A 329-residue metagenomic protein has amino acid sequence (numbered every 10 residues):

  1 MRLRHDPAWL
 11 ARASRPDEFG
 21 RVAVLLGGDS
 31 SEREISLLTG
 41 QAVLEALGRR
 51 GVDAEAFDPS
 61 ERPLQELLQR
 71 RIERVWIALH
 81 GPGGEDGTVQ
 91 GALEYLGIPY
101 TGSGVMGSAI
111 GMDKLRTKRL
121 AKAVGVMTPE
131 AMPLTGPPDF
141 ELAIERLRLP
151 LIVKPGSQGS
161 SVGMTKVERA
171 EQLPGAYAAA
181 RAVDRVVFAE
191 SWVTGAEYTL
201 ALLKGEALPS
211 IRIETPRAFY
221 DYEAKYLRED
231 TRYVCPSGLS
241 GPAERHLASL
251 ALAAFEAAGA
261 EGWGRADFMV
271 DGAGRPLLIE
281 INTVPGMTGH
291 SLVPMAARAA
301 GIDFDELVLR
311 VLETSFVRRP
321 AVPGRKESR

Functional and structural regions predicted by a protein language model:
M1-G20, A123-G125, S240-R329: ATP-dependent carboxylate activation and anion-phosphoryl transfer catalytic cores that bind Mg-ATP to form
M1-M106, I110-R116, A123, P133-L142 (+1 more regions): ATP-binding N-terminal substructure of ATP-dependent carboxylate-amine bond-forming enzymes
S36, P129-A131, L151-A178, E197 (+1 more regions): Glycine-rich phosphate-binding loop of ATP-grasp-fold ATP-dependent ligases
A54, P99-Y100, T128, L151 (+1 more regions): Hydrophobic beta-strand scaffold residues
E55-S60, V187-S191, E261-A273: A short glycine-rich, hydrophobically flanked beta-strand micro-motif that places a catalytic Asp/Glu for divalent metal
A121, E145-V162, R185-Y198: ATP-grasp fold ATP-binding core
E168-S249, V270-L277: Phosphate-binding site of ATP-dependent enzymes
